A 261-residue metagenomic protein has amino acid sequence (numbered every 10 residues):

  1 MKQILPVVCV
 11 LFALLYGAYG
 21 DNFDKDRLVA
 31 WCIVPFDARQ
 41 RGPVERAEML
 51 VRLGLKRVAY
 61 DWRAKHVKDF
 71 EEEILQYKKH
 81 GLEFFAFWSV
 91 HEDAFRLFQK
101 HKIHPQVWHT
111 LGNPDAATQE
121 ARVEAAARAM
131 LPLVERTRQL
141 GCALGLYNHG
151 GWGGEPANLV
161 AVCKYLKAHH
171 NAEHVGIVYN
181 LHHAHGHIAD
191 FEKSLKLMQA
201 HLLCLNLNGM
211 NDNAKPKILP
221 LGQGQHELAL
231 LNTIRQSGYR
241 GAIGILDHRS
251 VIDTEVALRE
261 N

Functional and structural regions predicted by a protein language model:
K2-C9: Sec-dependent signal peptide recognition, specifically the positively charged N-region followed immediately by
V8, P35, W62, S89-H91 (+4 more regions): Residues that line or immediately flank small-molecule/substrate-binding pockets and catalytic motifs
C9-A18: Hydrophobic h-region of N-terminal signal peptides that target proteins for export in Gram-negative bacteria
G17-P105, A172-H174, A200, D212-A214 (+1 more regions): N-terminal pre-domain/capping segments
Y19-V29, R41-R46, V51, L131-E135 (+2 more regions): Histidine-acidic metal/acid-base catalytic patches
I33, V58-Y60, F87, V107-W108 (+4 more regions): Conserved beta-strand positions
I33-A38, W62-K65, G112-P114, H149-W152 (+2 more regions): Short histidine/acidic/glycine/proline-rich micro-motifs that form metal- and phosphate-coordinating active-site loops
E83-F84, W88-I177, H183-G186: Active-site acidic/histidine proton-transfer and metal-coordination neighborhood in alpha/beta enzyme cores
